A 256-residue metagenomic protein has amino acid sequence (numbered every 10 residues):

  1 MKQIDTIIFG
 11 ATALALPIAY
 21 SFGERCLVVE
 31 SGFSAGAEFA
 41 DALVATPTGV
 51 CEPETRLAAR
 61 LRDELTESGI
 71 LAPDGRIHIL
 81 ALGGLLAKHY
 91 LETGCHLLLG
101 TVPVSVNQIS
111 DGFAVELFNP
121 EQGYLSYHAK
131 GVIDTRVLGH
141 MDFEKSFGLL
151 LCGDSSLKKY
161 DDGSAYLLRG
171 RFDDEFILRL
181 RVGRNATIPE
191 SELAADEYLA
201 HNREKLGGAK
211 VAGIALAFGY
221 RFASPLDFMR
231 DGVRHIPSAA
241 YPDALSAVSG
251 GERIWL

Functional and structural regions predicted by a protein language model:
K2-I4, E24-R25, T93-C95, L125 (+1 more regions): Loop/turn elements at helix/coil->beta-strand transitions in domains of secreted/extracellular proteins
K2-V28, G32: N-terminal Rossmann-like FAD-binding beta1-loop-alpha1 element of flavoenzymes
C26-V28, L97, V132, V233-I236: Conserved beta-strand scaffold positions in the cores of enzyme catalytic domains, especially in NTP/NDP-utilizing
E30-S105: Conserved N-terminal/central alpha/beta ligand/cofactor-binding core
V50, E54, A58, G75-G83 (+3 more regions): Generic structural signal for well-ordered, non-membrane alpha-helical segments in soluble metabolic enzymes
L97, V102-A212: Predominantly flavin-linked oxidoreductase catalytic cores and closely associated redox partners
S164, R203-E204, I214-F228: Extended, non-transmembrane interaction/recognition domains
R221-L256: C-terminal catalytic lobe of FAD-dependent flavoproteins
